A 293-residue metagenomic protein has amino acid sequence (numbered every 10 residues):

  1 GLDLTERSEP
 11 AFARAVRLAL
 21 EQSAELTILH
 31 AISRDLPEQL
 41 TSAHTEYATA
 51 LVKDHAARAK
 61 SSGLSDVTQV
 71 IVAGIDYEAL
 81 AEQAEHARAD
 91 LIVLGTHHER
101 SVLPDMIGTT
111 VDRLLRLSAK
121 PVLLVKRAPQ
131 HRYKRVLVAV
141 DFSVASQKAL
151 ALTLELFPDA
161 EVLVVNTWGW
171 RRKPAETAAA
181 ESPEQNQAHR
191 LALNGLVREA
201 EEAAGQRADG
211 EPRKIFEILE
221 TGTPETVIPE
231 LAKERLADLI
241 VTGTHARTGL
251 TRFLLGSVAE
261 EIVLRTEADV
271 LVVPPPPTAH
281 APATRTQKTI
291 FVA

Functional and structural regions predicted by a protein language model:
G1-S42, S62, R135-P183, Q206-K214 (+2 more regions): Small/aliphatic-rich secondary-structure junction motif
R7, R14, D35, E46-A50 (+4 more regions): Structural beta-alpha unit
T27-L29, T68-V72, L123, L163-V165 (+2 more regions): General small-molecule cofactor/ligand-binding pocket signal
Q39-A50, S182-G195: A short acidic, glycine-rich active-site loop that binds or catalyzes chemistry on phosphate/adenosine moieties
Q39-L40, D105, A149-L150, P174-A178 (+3 more regions): Short, well-ordered secondary-structure micro-motifs
V93-T96, V122-R127, V270-P274: Short beta-strand elements of ligand-binding domains
L94-R113, R132-Y133, L239-R265, A279-H280: Glycine-rich, Arg-bearing micro-motifs that act as flexible, cationic patches
T109-A128: Short, structured interface segments
